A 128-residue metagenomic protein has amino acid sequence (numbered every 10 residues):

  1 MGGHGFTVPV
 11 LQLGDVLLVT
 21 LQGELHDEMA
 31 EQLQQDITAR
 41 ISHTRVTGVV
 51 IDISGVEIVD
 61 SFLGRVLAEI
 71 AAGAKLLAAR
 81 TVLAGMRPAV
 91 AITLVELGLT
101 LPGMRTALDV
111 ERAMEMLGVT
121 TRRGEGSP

Functional and structural regions predicted by a protein language model:
M1-H4, V119-P128: Intrinsically disordered or compositionally simple regulatory linkers and C-terminal tails in signal-transduction
G2-H4, L13-D15, H43-T47, L76-L77: Short flexible coil/turn linkers enriched for glycine and charged/polar residues that connect secondary-structure
F6-Q34: STAS-typified acidic loop motif
L33-I37, A78: Expand to "…catalyze enediolate/carbanion chemistry for C-C bond making/breaking, isomerization, decarboxylation
T44-T47, I51-T100: Amphipathic alpha-helical interaction surfaces in cytosolic regulatory modules
V90, L97-R105, R122-S127: Conserved glycine-centered short motifs in functionally critical loops
G103-A113: Short acidic-hydrophobic, aromatic-tinged amphipathic segments that line or gate anion-handling sites
M114-G118: Short, charged, surface-exposed secondary-structure boundary motifs
